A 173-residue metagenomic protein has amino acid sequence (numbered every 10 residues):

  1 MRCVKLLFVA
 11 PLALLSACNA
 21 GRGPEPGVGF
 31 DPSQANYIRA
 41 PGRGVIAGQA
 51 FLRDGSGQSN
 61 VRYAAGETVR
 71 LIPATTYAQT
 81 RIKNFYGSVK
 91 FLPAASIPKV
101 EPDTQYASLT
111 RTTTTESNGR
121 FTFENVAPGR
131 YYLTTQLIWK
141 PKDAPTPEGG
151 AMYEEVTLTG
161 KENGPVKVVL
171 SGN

Functional and structural regions predicted by a protein language model:
M1-F8: Bacterial N-terminal signal peptides that target proteins for export
L14-A17: C-terminal motif of bacterial Sec signal peptides marking the signal peptidase cleavage site
N19-N173: Long luminal/extracellular ectodomains of secretory-pathway precursor proteins
